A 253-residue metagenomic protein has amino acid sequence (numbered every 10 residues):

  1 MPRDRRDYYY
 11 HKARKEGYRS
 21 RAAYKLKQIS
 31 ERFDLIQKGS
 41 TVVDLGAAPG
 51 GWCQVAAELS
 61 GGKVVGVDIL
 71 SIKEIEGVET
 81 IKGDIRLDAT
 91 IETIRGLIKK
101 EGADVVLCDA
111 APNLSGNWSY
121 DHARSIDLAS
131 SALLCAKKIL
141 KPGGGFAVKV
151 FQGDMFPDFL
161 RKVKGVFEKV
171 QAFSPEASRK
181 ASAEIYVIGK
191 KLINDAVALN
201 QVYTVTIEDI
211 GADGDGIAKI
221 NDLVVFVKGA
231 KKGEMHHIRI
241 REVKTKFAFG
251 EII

Functional and structural regions predicted by a protein language model:
M1-I253: SAM-dependent transferase fold signal centered on methyltransferase-like domains, encompassing both Class I
